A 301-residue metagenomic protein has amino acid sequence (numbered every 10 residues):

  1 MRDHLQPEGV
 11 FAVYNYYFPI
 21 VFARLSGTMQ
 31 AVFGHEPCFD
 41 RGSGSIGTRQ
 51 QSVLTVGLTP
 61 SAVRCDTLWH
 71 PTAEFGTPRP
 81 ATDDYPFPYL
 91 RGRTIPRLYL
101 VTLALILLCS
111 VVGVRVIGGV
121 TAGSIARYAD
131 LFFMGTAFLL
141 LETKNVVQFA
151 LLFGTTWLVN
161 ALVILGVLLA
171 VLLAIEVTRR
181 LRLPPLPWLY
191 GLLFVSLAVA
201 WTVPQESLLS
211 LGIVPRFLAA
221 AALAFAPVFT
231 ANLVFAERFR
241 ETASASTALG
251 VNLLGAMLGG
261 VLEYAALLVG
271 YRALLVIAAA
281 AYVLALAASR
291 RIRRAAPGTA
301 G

Functional and structural regions predicted by a protein language model:
M1-G301: Alpha-helical transmembrane segments of multi-pass membrane proteins
